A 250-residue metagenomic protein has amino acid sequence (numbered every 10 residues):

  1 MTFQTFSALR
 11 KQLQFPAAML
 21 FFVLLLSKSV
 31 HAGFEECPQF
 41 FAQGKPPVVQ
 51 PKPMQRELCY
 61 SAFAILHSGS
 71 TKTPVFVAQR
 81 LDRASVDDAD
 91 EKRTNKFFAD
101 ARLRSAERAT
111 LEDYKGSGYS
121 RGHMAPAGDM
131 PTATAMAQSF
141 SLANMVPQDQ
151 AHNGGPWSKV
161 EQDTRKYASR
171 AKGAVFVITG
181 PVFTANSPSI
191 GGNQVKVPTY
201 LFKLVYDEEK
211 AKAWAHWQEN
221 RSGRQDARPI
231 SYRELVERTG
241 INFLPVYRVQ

Functional and structural regions predicted by a protein language model:
F3-A17: Bacterial N-terminal signal peptides that target proteins for export
Q4, S61-F63, P74, G173-V175 (+1 more regions): Structural beta-strand/beta-sheet cores of well-ordered domains, especially the beta-sheet scaffolds that support
F6, V23, F34-E35, R233: Intrinsically disordered, low-complexity Ser/Thr- and Pro-rich stretches
P16-L25: Bacterial N-terminal signal peptides
L26-K28, S61, M145, S231: Generic detector of short, well-ordered, non-transmembrane alpha-helical segments enriched in hydrophobic residues
V30-K72: N-terminal module-boundary/linker segments of secreted carbohydrate-active enzymes
E57-S120: Short, His- and charge-rich active-site/binding loops that engage polyanionic ligands
L103-Q250: Domain-level detector of nuclease and nuclease-like folds in predominantly extracellular/periplasmic contexts
